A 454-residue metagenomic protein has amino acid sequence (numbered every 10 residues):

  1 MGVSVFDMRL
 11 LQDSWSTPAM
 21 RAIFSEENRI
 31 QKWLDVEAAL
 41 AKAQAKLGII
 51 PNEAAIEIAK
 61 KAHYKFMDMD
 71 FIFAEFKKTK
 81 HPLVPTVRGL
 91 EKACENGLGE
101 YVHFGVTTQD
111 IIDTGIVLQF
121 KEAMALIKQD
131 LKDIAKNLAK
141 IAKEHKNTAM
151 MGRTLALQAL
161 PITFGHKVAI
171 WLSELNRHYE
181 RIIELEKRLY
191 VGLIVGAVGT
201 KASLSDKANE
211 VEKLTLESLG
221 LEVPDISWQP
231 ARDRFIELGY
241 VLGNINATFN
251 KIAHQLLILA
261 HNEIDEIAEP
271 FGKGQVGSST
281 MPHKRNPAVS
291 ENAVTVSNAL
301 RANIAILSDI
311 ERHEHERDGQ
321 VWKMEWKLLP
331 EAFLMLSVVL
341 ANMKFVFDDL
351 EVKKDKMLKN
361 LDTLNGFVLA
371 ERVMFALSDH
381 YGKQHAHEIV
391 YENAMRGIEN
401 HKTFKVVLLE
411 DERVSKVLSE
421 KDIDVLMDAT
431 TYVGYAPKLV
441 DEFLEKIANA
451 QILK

Functional and structural regions predicted by a protein language model:
G2-I23, F76, S279-K454: Catalytic-core signal marking the mid-to-C-terminal active-site face
G2-V195, T200-K201, K207-L214, V223 (+5 more regions): A helix-coil-helix interface module used to build multimeric assemblies and to scaffold catalytic/cofactor sites
A38-A41, A253, L340: Short, amphipathic alpha-helical segments that act as regulatory/interfacial helices in nucleotide-processing proteins
K77, K121-K128, K132, A139 (+10 more regions): Short amphipathic alpha-helical segments with heptad-repeat character
E144-N147, R181-E184, R188, L221-D225 (+6 more regions): Conserved helix-loop functional segments at active or binding sites
H166, I236-N244, R372-H380: Short, well-ordered beta-strand elements within core beta-sheets of diverse protein domains
V211-R301: Acidic, glycine-rich loop-and-beta core segments that form the ion-binding/anion-interacting portion of active sites
